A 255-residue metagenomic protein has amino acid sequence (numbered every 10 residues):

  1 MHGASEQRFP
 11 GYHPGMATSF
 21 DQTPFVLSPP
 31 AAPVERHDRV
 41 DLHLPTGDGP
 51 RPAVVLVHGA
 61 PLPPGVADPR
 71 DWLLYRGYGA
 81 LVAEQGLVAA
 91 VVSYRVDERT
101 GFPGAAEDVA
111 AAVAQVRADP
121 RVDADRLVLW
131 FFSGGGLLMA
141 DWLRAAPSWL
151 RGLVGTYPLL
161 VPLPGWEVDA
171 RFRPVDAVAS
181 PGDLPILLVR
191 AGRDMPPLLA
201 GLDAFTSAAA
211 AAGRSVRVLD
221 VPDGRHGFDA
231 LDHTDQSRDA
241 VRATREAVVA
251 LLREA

Functional and structural regions predicted by a protein language model:
H2-G49: N-terminal cap/lid segment of alpha/beta-hydrolase-fold proteins
P50-P61: Short beta-strand element of the alpha/beta-hydrolase
L56-H58, T156, V221: Alpha/beta-hydrolase
A60, V88, S93-D97, L159 (+1 more regions): Short beta-to-alpha linker loops that shape the active-site pocket of alpha/beta-hydrolase fold enzymes
D68-A90: Short amphipathic alpha-helix adjacent to the substrate-entry channel of hydrolases
A110-P174: Primarily recognizes the serine-hydrolase "nucleophile elbow" in alpha/beta-hydrolase and SGNH/GDSL folds
P158-A212: The feature captures the conserved acid-bearing segment of alpha/beta-hydrolase catalytic domains
D203, A210-A255: C-terminal catalytic histidine-bearing segment of alpha/beta-hydrolase fold enzymes
